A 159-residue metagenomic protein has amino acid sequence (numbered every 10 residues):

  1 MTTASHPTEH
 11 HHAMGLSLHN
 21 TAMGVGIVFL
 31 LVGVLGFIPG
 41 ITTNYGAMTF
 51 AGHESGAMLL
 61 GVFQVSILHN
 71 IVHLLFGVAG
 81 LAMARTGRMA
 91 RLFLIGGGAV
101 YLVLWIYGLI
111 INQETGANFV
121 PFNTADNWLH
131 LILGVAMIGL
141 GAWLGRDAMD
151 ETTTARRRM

Functional and structural regions predicted by a protein language model:
T2-M159: Membrane-interface extramembranous regions
